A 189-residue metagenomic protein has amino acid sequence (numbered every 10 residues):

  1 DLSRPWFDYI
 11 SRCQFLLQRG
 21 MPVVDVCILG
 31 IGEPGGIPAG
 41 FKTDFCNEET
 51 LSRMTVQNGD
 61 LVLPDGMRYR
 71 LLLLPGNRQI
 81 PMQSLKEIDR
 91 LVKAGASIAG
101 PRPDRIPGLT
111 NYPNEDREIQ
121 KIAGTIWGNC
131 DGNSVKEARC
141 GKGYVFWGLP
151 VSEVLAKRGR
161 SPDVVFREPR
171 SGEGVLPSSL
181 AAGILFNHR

Functional and structural regions predicted by a protein language model:
D1-R189: Carbohydrate-binding surfaces of carbohydrate-active enzymes
